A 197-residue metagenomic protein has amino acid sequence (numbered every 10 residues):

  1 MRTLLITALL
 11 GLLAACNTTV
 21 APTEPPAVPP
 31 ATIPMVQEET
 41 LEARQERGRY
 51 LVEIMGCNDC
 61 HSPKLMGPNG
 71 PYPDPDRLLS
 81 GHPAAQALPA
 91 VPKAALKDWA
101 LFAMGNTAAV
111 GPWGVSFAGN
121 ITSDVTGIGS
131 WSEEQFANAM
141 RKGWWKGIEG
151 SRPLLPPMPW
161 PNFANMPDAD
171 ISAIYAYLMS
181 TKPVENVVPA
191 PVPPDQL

Functional and structural regions predicted by a protein language model:
M1-L4: Positively charged n-region of N-terminal signal peptides that target proteins for export
L12-A15: C-terminal motif of bacterial Sec signal peptides marking the signal peptidase cleavage site
N17-T19: Bacterial signal peptide processing site
V28-E53, M66-P68: Electrostatic cytochrome c docking/interface patches
G48, I54-K64, F136, I174 (+1 more regions): The canonical Cys-X-X-Cys-His
R77-A137, P161-I171: Electron-transfer interface patches adjacent to heme c in soluble/periplasmic c-type cytochromes and di-/multiheme
S130-K146, W160-P189: C-terminal capping alpha-helices of c-type cytochrome domains
R152-P161: Surface-exposed aromatic
